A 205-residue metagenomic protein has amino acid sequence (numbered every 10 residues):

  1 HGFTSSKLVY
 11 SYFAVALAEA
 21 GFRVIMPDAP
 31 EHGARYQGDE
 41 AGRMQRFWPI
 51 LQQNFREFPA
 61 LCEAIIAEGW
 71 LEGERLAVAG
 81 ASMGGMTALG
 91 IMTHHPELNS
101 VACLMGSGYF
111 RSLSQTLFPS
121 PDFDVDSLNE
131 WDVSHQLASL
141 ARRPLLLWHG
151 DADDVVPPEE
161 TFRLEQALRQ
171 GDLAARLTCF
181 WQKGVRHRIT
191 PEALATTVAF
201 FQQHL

Functional and structural regions predicted by a protein language model:
H1-G2, H149: The conserved beta1-alpha1 loop
F3-A14: The serine-hydrolase catalytic nucleophile loop
T4, A29-A34, G108, R186: Alpha/beta-hydrolase active-site loop signature
A14-G38: Conserved alpha/beta-hydrolase
R35, G171-L205: C-terminal catalytic histidine-bearing segment of alpha/beta-hydrolase fold enzymes
Q45-G69: Alpha/beta-hydrolase active-site loop
L61-D122: Primarily recognizes the serine-hydrolase "nucleophile elbow" in alpha/beta-hydrolase and SGNH/GDSL folds
R111-L168: The feature captures the conserved acid-bearing segment of alpha/beta-hydrolase catalytic domains
